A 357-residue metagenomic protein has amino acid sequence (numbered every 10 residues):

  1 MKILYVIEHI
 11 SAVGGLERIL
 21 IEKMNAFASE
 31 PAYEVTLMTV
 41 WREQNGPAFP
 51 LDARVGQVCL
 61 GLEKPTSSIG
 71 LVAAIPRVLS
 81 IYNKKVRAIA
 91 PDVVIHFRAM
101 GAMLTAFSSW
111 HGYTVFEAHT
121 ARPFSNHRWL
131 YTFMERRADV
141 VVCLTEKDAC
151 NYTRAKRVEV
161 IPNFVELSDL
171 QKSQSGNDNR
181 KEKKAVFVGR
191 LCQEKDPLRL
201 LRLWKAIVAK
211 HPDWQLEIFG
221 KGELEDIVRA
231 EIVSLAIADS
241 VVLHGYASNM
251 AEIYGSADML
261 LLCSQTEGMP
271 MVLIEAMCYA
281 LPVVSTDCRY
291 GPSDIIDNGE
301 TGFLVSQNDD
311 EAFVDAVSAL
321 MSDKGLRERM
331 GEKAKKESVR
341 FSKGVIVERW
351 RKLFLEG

Functional and structural regions predicted by a protein language model:
Y5-G14, R18-L20, A26-I69: N-terminal strand-loop element at the rim of the active site of nucleotide-sugar-dependent glycosyltransferases
G14-E22, K183, F187-A206, L216 (+2 more regions): A conserved mid-protein helix/loop that constitutes part of the nucleotide-sugar donor-binding site
V78, H96-A102: Short His-centered aromatic/hydrophobic patch
K147, F164: Carbohydrate-associated surface elements
R229-G245: Nucleotide-activated donor-binding/catalytic signature segment of Leloir-type glycosyltransferases, i.e., the conserved
Y246, Q265: Aromatic "clamp/platform" in nucleotide-sugar-dependent glycosyltransferases that forms part of the donor/acceptor
P282-T286: Short hydrophobic beta-strand element within catalytic cores of glycosyltransferases and related nucleotide-activated
D297-G299, F303-D310, A319-K324, V339: Conserved acidic donor-binding segment of nucleotide-sugar-dependent glycosyltransferases
